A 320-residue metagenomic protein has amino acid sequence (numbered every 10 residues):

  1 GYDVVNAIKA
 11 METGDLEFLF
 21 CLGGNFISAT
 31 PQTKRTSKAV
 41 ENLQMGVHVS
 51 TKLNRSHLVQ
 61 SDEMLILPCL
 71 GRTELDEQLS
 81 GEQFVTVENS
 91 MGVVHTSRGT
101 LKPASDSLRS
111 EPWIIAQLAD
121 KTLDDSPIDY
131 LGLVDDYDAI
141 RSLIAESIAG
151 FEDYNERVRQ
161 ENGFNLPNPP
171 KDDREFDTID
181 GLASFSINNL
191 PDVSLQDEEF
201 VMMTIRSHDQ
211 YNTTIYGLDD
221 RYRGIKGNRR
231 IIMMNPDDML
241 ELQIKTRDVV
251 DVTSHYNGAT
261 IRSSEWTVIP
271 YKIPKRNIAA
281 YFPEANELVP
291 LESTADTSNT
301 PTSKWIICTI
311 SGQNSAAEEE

Functional and structural regions predicted by a protein language model:
G1-A145, E198-V201, I205-E319: Non-catalytic alpha/beta scaffold blocks inside enzyme catalytic domains
L133-R221: Long, low-complexity segments enriched in small/aliphatic residues
